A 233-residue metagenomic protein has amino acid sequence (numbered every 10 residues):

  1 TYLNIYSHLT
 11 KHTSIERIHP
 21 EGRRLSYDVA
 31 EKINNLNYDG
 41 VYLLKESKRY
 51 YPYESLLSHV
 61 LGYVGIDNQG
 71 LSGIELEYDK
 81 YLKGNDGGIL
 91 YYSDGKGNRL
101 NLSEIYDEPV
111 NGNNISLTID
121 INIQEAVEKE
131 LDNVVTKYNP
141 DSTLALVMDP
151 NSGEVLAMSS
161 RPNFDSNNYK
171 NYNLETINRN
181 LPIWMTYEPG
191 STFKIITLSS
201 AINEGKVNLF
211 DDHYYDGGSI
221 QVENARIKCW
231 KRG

Functional and structural regions predicted by a protein language model:
T1-L3, Y38-Y42, Q69, K80-L90 (+6 more regions): Bacterial peptidoglycan biogenesis and beta-lactam-recognition machinery
L3-G112: Small/polar-residue-rich segments within soluble enzyme cores
E54-S55, P150-S152: A short, glycine/Asx- and small/polar-enriched loop/turn that sits immediately N-terminal to a beta-strand
L57-H59, E154, I195-I196: Short, solvent-exposed alpha-helical surface patches in non-cytosolic proteins
N98, G153-E154: Residue-level signal for well-ordered, solvent-exposed loop/turn and beta-edge residues enriched in charged/polar side
E108-N151, S166-G233: Active-site loop and adjoining helix of the penicillin-binding protein/serine DD-peptidase-beta-lactamase fold
